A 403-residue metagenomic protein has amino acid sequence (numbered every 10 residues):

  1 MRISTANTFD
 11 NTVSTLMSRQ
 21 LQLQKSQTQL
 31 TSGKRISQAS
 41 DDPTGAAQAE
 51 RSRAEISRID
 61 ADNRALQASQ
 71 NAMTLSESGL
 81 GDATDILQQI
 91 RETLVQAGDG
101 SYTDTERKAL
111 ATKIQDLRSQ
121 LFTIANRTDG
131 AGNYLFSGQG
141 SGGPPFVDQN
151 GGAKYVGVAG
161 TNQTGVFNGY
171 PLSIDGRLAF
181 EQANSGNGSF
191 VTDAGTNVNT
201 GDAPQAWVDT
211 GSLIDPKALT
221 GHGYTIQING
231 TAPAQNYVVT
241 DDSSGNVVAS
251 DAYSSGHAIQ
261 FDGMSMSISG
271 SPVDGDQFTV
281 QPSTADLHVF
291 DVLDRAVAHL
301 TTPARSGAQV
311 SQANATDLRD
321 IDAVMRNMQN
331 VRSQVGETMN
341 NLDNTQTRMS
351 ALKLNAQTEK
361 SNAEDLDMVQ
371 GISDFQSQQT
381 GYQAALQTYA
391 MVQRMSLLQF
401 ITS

Functional and structural regions predicted by a protein language model:
M1-Q149, D294-S403: Amphipathic alpha-helical polymerization modules
P144-S306: Cysteine-poor, low-complexity segments in flexible/peripheral regions
